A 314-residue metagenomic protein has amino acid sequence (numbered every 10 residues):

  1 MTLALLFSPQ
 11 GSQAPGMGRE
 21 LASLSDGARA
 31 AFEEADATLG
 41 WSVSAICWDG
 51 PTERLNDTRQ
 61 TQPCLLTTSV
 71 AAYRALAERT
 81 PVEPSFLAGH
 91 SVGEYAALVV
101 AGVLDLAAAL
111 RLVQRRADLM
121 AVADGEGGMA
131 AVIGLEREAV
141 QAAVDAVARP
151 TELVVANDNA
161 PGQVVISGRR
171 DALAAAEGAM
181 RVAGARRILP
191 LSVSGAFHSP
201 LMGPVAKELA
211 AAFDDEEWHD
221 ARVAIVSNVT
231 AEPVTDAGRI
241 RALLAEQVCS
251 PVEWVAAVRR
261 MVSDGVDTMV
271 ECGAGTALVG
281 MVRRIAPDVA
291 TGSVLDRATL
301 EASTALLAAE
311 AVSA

Functional and structural regions predicted by a protein language model:
M1-Q141, R187, L191, T268-A302: FabD-like malonyl-/acyl-CoA
Q10-S12, A37-W41, V100-P251: Alpha/beta catalytic cores of group-transfer enzymes, especially the acyltransferase/condensing modules of polyketide
S91, E217, G265: Conserved functional loop/turn residues at catalytic and ligand-binding sites
A172, A212, D288-V289, R297-A298 (+1 more regions): NAD(P)-dependent dehydrogenase/reductase Rossmann-like domain
R181, V262-G265: Non-catalytic positions within long, well-ordered alpha-helices that form the structural scaffold/packing of enzyme
V255-R259: Short hydrophobic/charged patches on amphipathic alpha-helices used for structural packing and interfaces
